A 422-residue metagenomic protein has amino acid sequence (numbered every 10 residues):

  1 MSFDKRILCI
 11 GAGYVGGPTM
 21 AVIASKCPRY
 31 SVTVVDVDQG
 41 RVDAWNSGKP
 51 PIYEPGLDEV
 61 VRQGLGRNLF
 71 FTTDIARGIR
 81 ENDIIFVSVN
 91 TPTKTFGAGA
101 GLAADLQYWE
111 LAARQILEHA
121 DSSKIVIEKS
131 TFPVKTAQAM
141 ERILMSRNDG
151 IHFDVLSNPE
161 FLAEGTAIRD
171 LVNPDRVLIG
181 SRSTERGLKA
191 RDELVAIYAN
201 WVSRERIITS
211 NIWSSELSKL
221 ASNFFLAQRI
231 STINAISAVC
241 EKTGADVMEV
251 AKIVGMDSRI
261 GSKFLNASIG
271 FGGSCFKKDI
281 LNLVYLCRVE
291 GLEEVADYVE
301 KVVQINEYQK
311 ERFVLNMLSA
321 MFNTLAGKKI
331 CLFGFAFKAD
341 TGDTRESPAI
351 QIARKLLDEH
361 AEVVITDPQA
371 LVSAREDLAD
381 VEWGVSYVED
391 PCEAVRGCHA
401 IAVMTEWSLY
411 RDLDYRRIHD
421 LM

Functional and structural regions predicted by a protein language model:
M1-M422: Structural/interface elements that position substrates and couple domains in central-metabolism enzymes
